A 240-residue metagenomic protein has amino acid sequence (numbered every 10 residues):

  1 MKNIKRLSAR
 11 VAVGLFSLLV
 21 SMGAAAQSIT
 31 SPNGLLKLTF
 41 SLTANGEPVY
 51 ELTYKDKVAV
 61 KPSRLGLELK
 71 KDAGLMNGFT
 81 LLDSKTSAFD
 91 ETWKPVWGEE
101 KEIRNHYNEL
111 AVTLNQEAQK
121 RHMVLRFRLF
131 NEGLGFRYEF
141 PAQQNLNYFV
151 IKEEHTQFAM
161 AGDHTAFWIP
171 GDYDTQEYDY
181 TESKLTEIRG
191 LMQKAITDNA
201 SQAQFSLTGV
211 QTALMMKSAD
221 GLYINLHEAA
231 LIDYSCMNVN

Functional and structural regions predicted by a protein language model:
K2-V13: Bacterial N-terminal signal peptides that target proteins for export
A12-S21: Bacterial N-terminal signal peptides
M22-A26: Sec/Tat signal peptide C-region and signal peptidase I cleavage site
S28-N240: N-terminal accessory beta-strand-rich subdomains and adjacent acidic, glycine-rich linkers that precede catalytic cores
